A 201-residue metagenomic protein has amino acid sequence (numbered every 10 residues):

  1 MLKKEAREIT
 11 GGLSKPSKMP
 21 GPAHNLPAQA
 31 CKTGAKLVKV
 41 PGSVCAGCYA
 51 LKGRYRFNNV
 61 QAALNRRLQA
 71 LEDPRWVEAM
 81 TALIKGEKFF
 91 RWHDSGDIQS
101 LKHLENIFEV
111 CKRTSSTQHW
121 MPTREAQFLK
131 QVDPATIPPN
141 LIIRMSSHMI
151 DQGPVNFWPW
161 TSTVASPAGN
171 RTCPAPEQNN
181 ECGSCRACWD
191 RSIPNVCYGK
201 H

Functional and structural regions predicted by a protein language model:
M1-H201: Class I S-adenosyl-L-methionine
